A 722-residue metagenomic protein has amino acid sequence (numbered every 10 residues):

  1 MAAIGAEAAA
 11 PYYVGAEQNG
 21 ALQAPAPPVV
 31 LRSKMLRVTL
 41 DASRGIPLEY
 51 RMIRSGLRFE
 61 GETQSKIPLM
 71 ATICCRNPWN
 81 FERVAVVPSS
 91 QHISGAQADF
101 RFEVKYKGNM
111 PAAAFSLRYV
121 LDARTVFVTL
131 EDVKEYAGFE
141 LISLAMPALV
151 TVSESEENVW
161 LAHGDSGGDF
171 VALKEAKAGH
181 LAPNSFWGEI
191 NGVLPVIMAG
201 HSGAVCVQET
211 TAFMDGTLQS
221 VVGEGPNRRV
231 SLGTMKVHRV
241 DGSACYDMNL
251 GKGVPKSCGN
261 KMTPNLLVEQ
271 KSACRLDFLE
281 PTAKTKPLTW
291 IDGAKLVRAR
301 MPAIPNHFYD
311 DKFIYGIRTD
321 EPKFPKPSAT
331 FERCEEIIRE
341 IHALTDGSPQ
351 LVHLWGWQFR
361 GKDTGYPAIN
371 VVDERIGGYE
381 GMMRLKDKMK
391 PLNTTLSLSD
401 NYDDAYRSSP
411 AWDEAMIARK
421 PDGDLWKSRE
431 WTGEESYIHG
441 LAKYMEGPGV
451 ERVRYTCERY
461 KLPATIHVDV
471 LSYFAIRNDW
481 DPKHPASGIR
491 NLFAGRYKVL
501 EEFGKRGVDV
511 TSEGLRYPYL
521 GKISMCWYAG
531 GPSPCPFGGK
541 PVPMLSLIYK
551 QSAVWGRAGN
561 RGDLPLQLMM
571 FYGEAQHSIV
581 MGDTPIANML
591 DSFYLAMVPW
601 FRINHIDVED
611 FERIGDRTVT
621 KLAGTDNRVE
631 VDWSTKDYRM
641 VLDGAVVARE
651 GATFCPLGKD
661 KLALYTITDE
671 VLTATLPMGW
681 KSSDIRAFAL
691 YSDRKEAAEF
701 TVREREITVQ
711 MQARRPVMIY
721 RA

Functional and structural regions predicted by a protein language model:
A2-A8, A16: Boundary at the C-terminal end of the N-terminal hydrophobic targeting segment
P11-Y13, Q18-G20, I369, I376 (+1 more regions): Mixed-charge, polar/low-complexity N-terminal
Y13-E17, L22, P28-L351, L392-T395 (+5 more regions): Carbohydrate-recognition beta-sandwich/jelly-roll modules in extracellular/periplasmic carbohydrate-active proteins
V38, G45-I53, M198-K261, D277 (+5 more regions): Active-site-proximal substrate-binding groove within the catalytic cores of carbohydrate-active enzymes
E60, L161-S166, G361, V372 (+4 more regions): Solvent-exposed, non-transmembrane amphipathic alpha-helical segments
P305-V450, K461-V468, S472-R477, D481-H484: Aromatic-lined carbohydrate-binding/catalytic grooves of carbohydrate-active enzymes
